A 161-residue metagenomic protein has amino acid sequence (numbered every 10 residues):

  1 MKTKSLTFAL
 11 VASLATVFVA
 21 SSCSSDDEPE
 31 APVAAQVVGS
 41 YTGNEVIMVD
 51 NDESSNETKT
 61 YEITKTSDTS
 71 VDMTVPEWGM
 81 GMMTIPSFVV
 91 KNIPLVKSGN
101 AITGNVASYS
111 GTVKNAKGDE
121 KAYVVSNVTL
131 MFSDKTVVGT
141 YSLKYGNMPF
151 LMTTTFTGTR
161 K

Functional and structural regions predicted by a protein language model:
K2-L6, T16-N44, G146-K161: Bacterial Sec-dependent N-terminal signal peptides
V11-A12: Outer/extracellular conduits and scaffolds centered on Gram-negative outer-membrane beta-barrels
S40-G43, N56-T58, M73-V75, V90 (+3 more regions): Extended beta-sheet lipid-handling architectures
S40-M48, T74-G79, N105-K114, T140-K144: Generic short beta-strand segments
D52-P94: N-terminal glycine/threonine-rich, aromatic-flanked beta-hairpin/loop signature
T64-D72, V96-A101, N127-V138: Short, solvent-exposed coil/turn segments at beta-strand boundaries
W78-M131: Contiguous, well-ordered beta-strand patches that form the walls/edges of small beta-barrel/beta-sandwich domains
S87-P94, S98-G99, D134-K161: Edge beta-strand at a domain terminus
